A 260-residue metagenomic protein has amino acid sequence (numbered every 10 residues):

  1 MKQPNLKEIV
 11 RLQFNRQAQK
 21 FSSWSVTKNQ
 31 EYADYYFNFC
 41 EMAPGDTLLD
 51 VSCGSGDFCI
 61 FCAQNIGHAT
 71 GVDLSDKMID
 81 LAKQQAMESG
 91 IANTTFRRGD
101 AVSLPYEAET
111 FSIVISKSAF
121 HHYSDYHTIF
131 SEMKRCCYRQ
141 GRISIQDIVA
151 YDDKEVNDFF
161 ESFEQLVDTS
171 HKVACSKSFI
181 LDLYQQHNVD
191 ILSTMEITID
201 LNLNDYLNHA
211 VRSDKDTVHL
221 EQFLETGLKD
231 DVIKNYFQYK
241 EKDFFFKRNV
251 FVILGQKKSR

Functional and structural regions predicted by a protein language model:
M1-A43, D57-F61, M78-L81, S89 (+1 more regions): Conserved class I S-adenosyl-L-methionine
L49-V51, S55-S103: Class I SAM-dependent methyltransferase SAM/SAH-binding core
S55, L192-R260: Conserved Class I S-adenosyl-L-methionine
I115: A conserved beta-strand element that flanks and buttresses the S-adenosyl-L-methionine
H121-H122: A short His-aromatic
H127-R139: A short glycine-rich, Lys/Arg-flanked "PGG" loop and its adjoining helix->strand segment in the class I
S144-L166: Conserved class I S-adenosyl-L-methionine
V173-N188: Short alpha-helix
